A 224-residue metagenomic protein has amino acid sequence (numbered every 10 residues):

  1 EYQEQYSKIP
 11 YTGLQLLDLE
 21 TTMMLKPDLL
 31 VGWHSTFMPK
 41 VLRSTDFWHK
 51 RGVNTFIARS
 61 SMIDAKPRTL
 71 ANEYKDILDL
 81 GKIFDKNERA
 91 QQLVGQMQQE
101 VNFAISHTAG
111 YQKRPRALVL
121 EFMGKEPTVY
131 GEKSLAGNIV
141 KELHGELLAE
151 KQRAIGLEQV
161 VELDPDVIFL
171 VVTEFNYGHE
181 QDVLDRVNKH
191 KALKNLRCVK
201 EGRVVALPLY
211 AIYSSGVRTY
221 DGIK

Functional and structural regions predicted by a protein language model:
E1-L25, L29-F37, L148: A short, structured surface patch at a secondary-structure boundary
S7, K50-G52, L143, K200: Short, structured coil segments at secondary-structure junctions
K8, V129-G156: Alpha-helical, coiled-coil/dimerization segments enriched in small aliphatic residues
D28-L29, D166-F169: Short, Asp-centered acidic motifs that coordinate Mg2+ and/or phosphate in catalytic or ligand-binding sites
L29, R43-M123, E150, G202-K224: Extracytoplasmic substrate-binding proteins
T36-K50, V171-V187: A ligand-binding cleft/hinge motif common to bilobed small-molecule-binding domains
K40, Q99, S106, A154-Q159 (+1 more regions): Alpha-helical scaffolding within the catalytic cores of extracellular/periplasmic polymer-degrading hydrolases
N54, R186-R203: Short beta-strand->loop
